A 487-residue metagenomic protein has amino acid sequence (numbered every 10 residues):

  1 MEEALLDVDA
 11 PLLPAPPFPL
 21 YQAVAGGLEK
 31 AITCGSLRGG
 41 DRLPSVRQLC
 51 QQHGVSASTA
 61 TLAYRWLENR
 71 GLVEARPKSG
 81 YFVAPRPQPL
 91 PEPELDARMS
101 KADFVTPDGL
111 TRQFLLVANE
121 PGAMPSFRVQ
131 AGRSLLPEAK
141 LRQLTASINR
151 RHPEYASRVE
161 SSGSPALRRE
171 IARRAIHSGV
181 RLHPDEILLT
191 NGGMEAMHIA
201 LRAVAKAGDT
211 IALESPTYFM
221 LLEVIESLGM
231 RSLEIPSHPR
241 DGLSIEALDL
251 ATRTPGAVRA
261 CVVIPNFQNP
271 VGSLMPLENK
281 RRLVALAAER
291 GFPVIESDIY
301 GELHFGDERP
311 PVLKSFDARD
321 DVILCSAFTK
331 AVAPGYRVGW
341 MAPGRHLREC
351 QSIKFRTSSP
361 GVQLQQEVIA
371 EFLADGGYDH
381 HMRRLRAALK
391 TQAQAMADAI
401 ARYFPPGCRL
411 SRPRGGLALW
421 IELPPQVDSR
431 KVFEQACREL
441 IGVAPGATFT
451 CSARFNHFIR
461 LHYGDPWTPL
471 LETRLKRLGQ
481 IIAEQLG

Functional and structural regions predicted by a protein language model:
M1-S147, A327, Q351, F355-V362 (+10 more regions): N-terminal basic, amphipathic alpha-helical segments
V55, L72, M230, F292 (+1 more regions): Short glycine/serine/threonine/alanine-rich loop segments
E74-A75, L182, V443: Short beta-strand "wing" residues that participate in macromolecule-binding interfaces
R150-R290, I295, G301-D317, L389 (+2 more regions): Conserved core of the PLP fold type I
A318-A387: Conserved core segment of the aminotransferase class I/II
M382-C408: Conserved PLP-dependent catalytic core of the aminotransferase class-I/II
F449-A453: AMP-binding (ANL) adenylation modules
